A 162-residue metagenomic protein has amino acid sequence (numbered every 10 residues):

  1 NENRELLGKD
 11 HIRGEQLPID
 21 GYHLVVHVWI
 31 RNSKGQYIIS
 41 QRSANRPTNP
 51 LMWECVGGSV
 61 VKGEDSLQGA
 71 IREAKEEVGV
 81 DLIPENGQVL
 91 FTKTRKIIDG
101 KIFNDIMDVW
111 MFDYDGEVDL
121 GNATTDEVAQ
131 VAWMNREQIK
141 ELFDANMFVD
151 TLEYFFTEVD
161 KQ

Functional and structural regions predicted by a protein language model:
N1-H27, R31-S33: Acidic, metal-coordinating catalytic segment for phosphate/diphosphate chemistry, firing primarily on the Nudix
N3-E5, G35, G79, G100: Detector for glycine-centered tight turns/loop "hinges" at secondary-structure junctions
L7, Q88-F91: Local beta-strand/beta-hairpin segments that build beta-sheet-rich folds
R13-Q16, E54-G58: Short helix/strand-bridging catalytic loops that position acidic/His residues to coordinate divalent metals and engage
G14, P50-L51, K62, F91-Q162: Nudix hydrolase/Nudix homology domain
V25-G57: A glycine-rich, hydrophobic loop/mini-helix early in the fold
I38-I39, C55-V89: The catalytic Nudix box helix
